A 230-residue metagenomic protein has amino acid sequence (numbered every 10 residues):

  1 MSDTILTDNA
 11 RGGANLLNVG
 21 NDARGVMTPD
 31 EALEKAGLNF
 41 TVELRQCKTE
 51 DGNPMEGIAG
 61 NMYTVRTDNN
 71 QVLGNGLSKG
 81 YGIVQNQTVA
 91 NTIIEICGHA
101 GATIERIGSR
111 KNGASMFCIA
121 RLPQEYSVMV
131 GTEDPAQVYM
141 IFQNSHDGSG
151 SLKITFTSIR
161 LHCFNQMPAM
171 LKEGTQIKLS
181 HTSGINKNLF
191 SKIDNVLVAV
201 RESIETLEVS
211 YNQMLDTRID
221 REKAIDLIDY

Functional and structural regions predicted by a protein language model:
M1-T92: Feature for intrinsically disordered/low-complexity regulatory segments and propeptides
Q87, N91-Y230: Intrinsic disorder/low-complexity polar-acidic segments
